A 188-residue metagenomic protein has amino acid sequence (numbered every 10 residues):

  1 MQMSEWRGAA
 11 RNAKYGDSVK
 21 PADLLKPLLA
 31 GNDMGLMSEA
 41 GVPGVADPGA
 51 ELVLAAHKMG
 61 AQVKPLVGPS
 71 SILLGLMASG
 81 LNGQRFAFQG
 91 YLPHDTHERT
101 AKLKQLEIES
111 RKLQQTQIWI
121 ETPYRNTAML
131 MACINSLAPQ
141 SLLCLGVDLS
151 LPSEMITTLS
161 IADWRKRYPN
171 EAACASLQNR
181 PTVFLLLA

Functional and structural regions predicted by a protein language model:
M1-K64: Class I S-adenosyl-L-methionine
S4, L54, S79-Q84, S136 (+1 more regions): Short, hinge-like loop/turn segments at secondary-structure boundaries
W6-R7, G60, G83-F86, Q115 (+1 more regions): Short glycine-/polar-rich loops that comprise or flank the Walker A/P-loop and associated switch/sensor motifs
G8, L29-M34, K112-A188: A contiguous loop/helix-start segment that scaffolds small-molecule binding in enzyme catalytic cores
A22, D47, G75-M77, E98-A101 (+2 more regions): Short, well-ordered secondary-structure micro-motifs
M34-E39, Q89-G90, Q114: Short beta-strands and strand-loop turn motifs
S38, V63-G68, W119, L145: General beta-strand structural signal in soluble alpha/beta enzymes
D47, E51-E109: Class I SAM-dependent methyltransferase SAM-binding "motif I" and its flanking Rossmann-like core
